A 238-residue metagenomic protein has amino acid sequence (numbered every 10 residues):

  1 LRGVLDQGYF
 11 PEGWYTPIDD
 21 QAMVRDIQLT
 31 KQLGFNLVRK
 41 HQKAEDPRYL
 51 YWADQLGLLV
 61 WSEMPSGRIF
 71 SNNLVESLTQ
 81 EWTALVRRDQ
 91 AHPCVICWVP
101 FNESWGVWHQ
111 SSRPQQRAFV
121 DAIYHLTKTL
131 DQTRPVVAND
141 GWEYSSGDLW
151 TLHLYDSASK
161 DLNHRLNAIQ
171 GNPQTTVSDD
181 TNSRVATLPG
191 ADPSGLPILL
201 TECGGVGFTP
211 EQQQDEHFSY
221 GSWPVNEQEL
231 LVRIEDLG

Functional and structural regions predicted by a protein language model:
L1-W14, D19: N-terminal small/glycine-rich loop or linker at the start of catalytic domains across soluble metabolic enzymes
G3, G8, G34, G204-G205: Glycine-centered flexibility sites
Q21-L29, N36-G238: Substrate-binding/catalytic cleft of secreted carbohydrate-active enzymes, primarily glycoside hydrolases
